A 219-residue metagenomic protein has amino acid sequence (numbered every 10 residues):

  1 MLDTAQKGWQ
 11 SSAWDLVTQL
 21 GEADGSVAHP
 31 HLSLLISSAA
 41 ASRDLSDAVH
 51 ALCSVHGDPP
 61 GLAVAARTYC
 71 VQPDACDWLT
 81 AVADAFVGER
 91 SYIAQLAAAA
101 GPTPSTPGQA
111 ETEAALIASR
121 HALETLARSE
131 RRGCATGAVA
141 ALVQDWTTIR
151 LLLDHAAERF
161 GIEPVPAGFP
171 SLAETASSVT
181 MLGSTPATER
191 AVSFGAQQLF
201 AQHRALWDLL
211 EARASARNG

Functional and structural regions predicted by a protein language model:
M1-L32, A110-A115: Acidic, low-complexity proline/glycine-rich segments
L2-D3, P186-G219: Acidic, carboxylate-rich catalytic segments that either coordinate divalent cations
T4, A28-S33, R43, P102 (+2 more regions): Small-residue-biased structural context
L20-C70, T125-S129, G133-R150, A196 (+1 more regions): Alpha-helical bundle segments that constitute or directly flank the non-heme di-iron/ferroxidase center
A63-C70, A100, A157, A214: Secondary-structure edge/capping motif, primarily at the C-terminal ends of alpha-helices and the immediately following
D74-L172: Active-site-proximal alpha-helical scaffolds that flank and shape metal-associated catalytic sites
W146-I149, L153-A156, S178-T185, L199 (+1 more regions): Hydrophobic alpha-helical segments
P170-R190: Accessory, usually C-terminal, subdomains that scaffold auxiliary metal cofactors
